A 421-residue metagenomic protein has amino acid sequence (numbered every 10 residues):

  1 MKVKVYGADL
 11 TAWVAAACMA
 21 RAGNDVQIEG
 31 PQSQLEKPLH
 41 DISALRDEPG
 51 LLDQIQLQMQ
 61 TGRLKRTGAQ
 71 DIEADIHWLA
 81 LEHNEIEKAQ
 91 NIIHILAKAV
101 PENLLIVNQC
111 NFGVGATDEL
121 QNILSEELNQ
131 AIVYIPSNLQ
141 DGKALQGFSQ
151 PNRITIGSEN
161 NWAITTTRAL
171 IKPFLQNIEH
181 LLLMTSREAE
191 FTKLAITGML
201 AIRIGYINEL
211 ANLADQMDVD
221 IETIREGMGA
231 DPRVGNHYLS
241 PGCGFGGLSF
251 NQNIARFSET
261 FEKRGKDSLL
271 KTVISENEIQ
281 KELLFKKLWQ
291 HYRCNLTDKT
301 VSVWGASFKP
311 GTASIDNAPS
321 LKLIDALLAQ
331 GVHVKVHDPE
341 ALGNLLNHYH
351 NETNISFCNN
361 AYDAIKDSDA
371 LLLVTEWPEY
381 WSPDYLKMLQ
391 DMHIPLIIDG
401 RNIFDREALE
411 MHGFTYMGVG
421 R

Functional and structural regions predicted by a protein language model:
M1-R421: Structural/interface elements that position substrates and couple domains in central-metabolism enzymes
